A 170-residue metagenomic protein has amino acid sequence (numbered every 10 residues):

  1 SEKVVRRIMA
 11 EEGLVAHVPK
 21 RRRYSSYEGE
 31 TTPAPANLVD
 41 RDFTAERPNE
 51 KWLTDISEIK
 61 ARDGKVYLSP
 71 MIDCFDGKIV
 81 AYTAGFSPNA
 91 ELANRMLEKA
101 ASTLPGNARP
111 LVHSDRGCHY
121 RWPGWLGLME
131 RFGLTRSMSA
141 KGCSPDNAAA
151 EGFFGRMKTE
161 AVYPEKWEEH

Functional and structural regions predicted by a protein language model:
S1-H170: Charged DNA-binding/catalytic regions of mobile-element recombinases
